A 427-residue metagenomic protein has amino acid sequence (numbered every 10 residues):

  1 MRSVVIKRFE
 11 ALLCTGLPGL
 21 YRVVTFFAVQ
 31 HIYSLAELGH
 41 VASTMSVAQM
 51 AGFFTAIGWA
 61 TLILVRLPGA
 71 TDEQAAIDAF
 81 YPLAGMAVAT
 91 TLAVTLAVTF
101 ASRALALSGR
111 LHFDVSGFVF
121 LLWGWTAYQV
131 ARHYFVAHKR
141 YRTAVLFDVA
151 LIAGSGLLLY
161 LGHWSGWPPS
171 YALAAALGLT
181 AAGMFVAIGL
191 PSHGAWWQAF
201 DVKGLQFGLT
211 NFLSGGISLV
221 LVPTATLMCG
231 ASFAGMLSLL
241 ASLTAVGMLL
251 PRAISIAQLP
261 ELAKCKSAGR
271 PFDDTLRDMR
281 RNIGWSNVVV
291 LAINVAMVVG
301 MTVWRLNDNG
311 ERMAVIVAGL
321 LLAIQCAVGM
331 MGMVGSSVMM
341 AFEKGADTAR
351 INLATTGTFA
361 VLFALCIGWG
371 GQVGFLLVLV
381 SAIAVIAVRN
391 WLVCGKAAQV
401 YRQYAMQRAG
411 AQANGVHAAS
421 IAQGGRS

Functional and structural regions predicted by a protein language model:
M1-V4, R142-D148, G166-S218, E261 (+2 more regions): Interhelical loop/hinge segments that connect adjacent transmembrane helices in multipass membrane
S3-A60, Q206-S232, S242-T244, A360 (+2 more regions): Signature of the first transmembrane helix
V4-V24, A84, V115-V119, R142-L146 (+7 more regions): Hydrophobic faces of transmembrane alpha-helices in multi-pass small-molecule transporters and flippases across diverse
K7-G19, T44-S102, A268-V298, C394: Membrane-water interface segments that mark the loop-to-transmembrane alpha-helix transition
R22, F26, T55-T71, T244-L276 (+1 more regions): Helix-loop junctions and terminal segments of transmembrane helices in multi-pass membrane transport/translocation
Y33-S43, G69-P82, T91-V119, W123 (+3 more regions): Membrane-interface helix-capping segments at transmembrane helix termini in multi-pass transporters
M45-F53, L237-P260, L322-G329: Transmembrane helix-bundle signature of multi-pass secondary active exporters and lipid flippases
G85-L209, I324-S337, A341, A349-G357: Hydrophobic transmembrane helix module of multi-pass membrane transport proteins
